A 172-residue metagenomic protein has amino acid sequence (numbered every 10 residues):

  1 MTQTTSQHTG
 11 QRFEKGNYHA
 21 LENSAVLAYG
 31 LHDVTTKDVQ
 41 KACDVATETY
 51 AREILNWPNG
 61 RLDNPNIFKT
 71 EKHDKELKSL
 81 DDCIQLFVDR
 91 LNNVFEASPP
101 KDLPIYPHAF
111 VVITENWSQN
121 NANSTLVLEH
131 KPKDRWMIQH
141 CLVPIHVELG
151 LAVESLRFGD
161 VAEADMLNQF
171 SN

Functional and structural regions predicted by a protein language model:
M1-V143: Extended, charge-biased low-complexity segments that typically form long amphipathic alpha-helices/coiled-coils
L126-N172: Acidic, proline/glycine-rich low-complexity IDRs
